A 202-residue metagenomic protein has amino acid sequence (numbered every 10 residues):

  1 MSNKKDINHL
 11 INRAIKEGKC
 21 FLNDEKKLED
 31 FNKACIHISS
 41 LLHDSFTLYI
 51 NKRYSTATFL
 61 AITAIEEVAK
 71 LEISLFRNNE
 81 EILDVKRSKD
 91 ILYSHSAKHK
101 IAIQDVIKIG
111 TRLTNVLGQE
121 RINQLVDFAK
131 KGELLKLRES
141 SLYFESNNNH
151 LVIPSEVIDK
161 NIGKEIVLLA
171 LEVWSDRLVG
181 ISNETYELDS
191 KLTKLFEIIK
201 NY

Functional and structural regions predicted by a protein language model:
S2-L28, N32-K33, N79-Y202: Long, charged low-complexity segments
K33-L41: Helix-boundary capping/turn motifs
L42, Y49-I50: Hydrophobic/aromatic side-chain positions at a characteristic register within alpha-helices of tetratricopeptide repeats
N51-S55, G132: Structural motif
Y54-L83: Short, charge-rich amphipathic alpha-helical segments embedded in non-transmembrane helical bundles/solenoids
